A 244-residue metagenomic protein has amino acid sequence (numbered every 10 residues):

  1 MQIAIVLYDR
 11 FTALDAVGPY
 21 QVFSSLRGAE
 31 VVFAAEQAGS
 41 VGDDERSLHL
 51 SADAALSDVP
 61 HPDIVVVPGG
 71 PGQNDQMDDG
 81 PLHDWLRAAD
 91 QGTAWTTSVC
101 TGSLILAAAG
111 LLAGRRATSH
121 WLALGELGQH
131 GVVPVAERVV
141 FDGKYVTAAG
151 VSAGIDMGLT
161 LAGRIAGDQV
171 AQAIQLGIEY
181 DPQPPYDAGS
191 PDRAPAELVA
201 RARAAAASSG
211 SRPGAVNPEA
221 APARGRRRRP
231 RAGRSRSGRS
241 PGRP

Functional and structural regions predicted by a protein language model:
M1-T96, S103-A107, L124-E126, P134-A136 (+1 more regions): Extended, subdomain-level signal for the structured scaffold at the beginning of enzyme domains
D15, S119, G150, G154 (+1 more regions): Generic hydrophobic secondary-structure packing signal
Q37, S119, V140: Residue-level "edge-of-site" marker
D44, G110, T147-A149: Short secondary-structure transition/capping segments
Q73, M77, T118, A149: A short glycine-/small-residue-rich loop at the edge of a beta-strand within enzyme catalytic domains
T96-T97, T118, V135, V146: Structural detector of well-ordered beta-strand residues that form the stable sheet scaffold of enzyme domains
L111-H130: Short, glycine-/small-residue-rich phosphate/pyrophosphate-handling segment
L124-T160: A contiguous pocket-lining binding segment that forms or flanks enzyme active sites
